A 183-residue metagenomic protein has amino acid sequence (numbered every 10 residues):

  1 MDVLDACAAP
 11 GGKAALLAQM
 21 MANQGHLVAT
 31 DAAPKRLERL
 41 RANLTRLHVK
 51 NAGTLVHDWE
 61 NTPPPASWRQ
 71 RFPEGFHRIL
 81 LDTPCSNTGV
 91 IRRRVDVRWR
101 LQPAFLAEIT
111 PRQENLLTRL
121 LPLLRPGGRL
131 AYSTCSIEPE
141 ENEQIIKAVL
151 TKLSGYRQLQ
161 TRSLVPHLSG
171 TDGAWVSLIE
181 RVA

Functional and structural regions predicted by a protein language model:
M1-A183: S-adenosylmethionine
